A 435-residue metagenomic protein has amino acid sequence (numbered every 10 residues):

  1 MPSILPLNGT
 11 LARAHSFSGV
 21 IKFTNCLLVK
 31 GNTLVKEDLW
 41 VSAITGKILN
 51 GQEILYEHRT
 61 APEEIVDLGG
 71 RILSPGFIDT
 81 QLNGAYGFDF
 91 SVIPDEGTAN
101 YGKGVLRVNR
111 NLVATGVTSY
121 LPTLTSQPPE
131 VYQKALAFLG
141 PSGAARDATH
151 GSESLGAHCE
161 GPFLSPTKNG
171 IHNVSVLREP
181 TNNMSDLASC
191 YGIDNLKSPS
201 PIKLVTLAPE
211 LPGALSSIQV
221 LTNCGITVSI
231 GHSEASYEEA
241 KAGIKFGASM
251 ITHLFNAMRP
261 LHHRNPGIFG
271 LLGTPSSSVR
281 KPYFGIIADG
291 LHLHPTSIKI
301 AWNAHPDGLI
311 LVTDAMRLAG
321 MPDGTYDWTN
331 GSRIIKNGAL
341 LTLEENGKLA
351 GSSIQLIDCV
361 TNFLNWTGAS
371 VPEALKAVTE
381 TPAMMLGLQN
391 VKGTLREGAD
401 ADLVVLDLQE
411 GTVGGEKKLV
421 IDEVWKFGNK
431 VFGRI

Functional and structural regions predicted by a protein language model:
P2-S74: Histidine-rich, glycine-flanked metal-binding segment
V20-I21, P75-F77, T227, S249 (+4 more regions): Hydrophobic "anchor" residues on beta-strands that sit immediately upstream of conserved functional sites
L68-V131: Metal-associated gating/positioning segment near the N- to mid-region
G70, Q81, L112, C159 (+6 more regions): Conserved, mostly hydrophobic/aromatic
R71, P128-P266, G320: Histidine/acidic-residue-rich, glycine-tolerant segments that coordinate divalent metal ions
T118-S119, K203, S249, D307: Short acidic/polar active-site loop segments enriched in Thr and Asp
S217, E239-V378, M384-V391, E410-G411: Active-site-adjacent C-terminal substructures of enzyme catalytic domains
M384, T394-I435: C-terminal cap of metal-dependent C-N hydrolases
